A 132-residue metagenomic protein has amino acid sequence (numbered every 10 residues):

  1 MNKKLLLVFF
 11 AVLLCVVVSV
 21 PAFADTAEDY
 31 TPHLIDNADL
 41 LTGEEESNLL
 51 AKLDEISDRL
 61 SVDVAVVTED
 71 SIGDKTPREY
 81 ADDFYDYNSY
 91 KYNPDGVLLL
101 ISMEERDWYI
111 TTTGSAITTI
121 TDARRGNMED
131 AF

Functional and structural regions predicted by a protein language model:
N2-A24: Sec-dependent N-terminal signal peptides of Gram-positive bacterial secreted proteins and lipoproteins
F23-F132: Folded, non-transmembrane soluble domains that reside on the lumenal/extracytoplasmic side of membranes
